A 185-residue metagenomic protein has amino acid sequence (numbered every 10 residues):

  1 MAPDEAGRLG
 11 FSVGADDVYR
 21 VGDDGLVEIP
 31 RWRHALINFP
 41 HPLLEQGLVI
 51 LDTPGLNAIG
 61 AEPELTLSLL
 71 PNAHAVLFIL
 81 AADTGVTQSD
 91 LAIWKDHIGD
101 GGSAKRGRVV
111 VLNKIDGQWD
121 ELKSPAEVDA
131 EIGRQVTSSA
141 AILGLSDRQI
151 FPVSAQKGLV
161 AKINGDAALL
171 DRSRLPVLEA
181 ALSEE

Functional and structural regions predicted by a protein language model:
M1-E185: Globular "head" domains of long coiled-coil molecular machines
